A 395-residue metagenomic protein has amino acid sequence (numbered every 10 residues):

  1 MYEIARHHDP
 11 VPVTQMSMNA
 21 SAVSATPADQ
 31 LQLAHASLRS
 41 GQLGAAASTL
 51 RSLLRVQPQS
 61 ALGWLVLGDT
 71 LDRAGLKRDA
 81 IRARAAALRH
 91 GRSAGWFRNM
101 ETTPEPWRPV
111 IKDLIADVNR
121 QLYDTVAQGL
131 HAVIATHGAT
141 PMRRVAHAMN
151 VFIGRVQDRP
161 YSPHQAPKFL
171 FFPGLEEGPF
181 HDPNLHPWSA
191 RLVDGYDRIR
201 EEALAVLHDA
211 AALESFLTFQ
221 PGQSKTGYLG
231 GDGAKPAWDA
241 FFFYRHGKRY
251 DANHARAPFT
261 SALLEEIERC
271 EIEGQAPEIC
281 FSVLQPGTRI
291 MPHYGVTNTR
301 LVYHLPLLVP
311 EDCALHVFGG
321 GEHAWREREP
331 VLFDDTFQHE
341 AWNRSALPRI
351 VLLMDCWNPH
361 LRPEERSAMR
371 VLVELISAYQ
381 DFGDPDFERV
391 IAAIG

Functional and structural regions predicted by a protein language model:
R39, R55, R73-I81, A85-C280 (+3 more regions): Fe(II)/2-oxoglutarate oxygenase catalytic core
V302-P306, L332, L347-R362: A short hydrophobic beta-strand segment most commonly corresponding to one strand of the jelly-roll/cupin
L307-R326: A short beta-strand-loop-beta hairpin characteristic of the jelly-roll/cupin
A324-Q338: Conserved metal-binding segment of the jelly-roll/cupin
